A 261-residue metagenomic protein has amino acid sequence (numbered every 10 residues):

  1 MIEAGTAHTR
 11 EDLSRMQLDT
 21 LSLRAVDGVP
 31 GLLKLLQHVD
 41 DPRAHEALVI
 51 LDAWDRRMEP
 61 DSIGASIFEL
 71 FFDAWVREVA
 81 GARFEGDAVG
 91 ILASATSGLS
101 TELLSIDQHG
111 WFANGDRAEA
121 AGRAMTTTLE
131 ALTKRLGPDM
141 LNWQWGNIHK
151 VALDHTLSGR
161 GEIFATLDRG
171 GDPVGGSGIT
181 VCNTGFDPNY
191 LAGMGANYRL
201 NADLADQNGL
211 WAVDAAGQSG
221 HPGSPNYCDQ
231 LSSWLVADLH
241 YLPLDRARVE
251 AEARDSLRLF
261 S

Functional and structural regions predicted by a protein language model:
M1-S261: C-terminal/peripheral segments of proteins
